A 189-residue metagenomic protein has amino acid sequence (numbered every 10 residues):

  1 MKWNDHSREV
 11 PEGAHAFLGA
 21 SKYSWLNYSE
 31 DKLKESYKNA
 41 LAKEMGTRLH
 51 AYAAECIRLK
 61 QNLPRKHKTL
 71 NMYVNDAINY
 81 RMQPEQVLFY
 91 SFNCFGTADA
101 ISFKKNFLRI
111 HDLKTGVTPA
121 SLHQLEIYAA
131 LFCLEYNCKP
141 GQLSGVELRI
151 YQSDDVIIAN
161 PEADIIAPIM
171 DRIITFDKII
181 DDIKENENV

Functional and structural regions predicted by a protein language model:
M1-T97: Metal-dependent nuclease catalytic cores that hydrolyze phosphodiester bonds in DNA/RNA, characterized by
R48, Y52, C56-Q61, L70-N71 (+5 more regions): Solvent-exposed, well-ordered amphipathic alpha-helical segments that flank/support binding or catalytic loops
E85-I179: Mg2+/Mn2+-dependent nuclease catalytic core
D177-V189: Accessory terminal regions of nucleic-acid processing enzymes
